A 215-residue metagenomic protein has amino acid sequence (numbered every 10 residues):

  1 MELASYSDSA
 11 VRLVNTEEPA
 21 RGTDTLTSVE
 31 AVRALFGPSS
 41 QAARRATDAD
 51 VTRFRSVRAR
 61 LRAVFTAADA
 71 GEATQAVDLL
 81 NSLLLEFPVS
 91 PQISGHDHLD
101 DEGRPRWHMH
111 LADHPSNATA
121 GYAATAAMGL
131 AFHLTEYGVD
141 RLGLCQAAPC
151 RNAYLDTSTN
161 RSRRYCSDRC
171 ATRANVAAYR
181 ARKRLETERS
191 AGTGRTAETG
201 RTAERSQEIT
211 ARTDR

Functional and structural regions predicted by a protein language model:
M1-L144, A148-L155, E186-R215: Short helix-coil boundary/hinge micro-motifs
G143-Q146, S162, R180: A structural preference for long, well-packed, hydrophobic secondary-structure segments
D156-N160: Canonical RING-type zinc finger of E3 ubiquitin-protein ligases
R161-A171: Cysteine-rich micro-motifs
R164, R184-T187: Short, highly charged low-complexity linear segments
R173-R184: Short metal-binding segments enriched for Cys and/or His
